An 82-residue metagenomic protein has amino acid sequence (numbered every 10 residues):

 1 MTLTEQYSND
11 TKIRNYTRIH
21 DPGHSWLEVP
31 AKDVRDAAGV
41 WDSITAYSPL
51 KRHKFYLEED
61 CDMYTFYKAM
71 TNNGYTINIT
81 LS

Functional and structural regions predicted by a protein language model:
M1-E5, P30-A31, H53-K54: Short linear motifs at secondary-structure transitions and domain/linker junctions
M1-Y16: N-terminal, charge-rich interaction modules
L3-E5, P49, D60, T71: Structural boundary micro-motifs
K12, K32, K51-K54, K68: Context-gated lysine
K12-I13, D36-G39, T45, M63-T65 (+1 more regions): Low-complexity, compositionally biased segments
D21-K51: A short, structured beta-strand/loop element
Y56-S82: Short, compact, well-ordered microdomains
